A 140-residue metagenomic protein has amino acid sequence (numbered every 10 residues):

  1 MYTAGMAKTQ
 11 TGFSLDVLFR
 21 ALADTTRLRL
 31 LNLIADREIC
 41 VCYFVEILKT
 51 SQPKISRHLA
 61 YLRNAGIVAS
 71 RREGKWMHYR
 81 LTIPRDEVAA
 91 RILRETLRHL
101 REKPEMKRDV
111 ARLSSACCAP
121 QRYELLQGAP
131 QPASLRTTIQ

Functional and structural regions predicted by a protein language model:
M1-G12, P84-Q140: C-terminal regulatory/oligomerization modules of transcriptional regulators
A7-K54, A60, W76-R85: N-terminal helix-turn-helix DNA-binding core of bacterial DNA-binding proteins
L18, K75-M77, A90-T96: Short, structured secondary-structure boundary patches
C40-C42, Y61, A65, C117-Y123: Functionally engaged cysteine thiol sites
N64-E73, R80-T82: Beta-hairpin "wing" of winged helix-turn-helix
